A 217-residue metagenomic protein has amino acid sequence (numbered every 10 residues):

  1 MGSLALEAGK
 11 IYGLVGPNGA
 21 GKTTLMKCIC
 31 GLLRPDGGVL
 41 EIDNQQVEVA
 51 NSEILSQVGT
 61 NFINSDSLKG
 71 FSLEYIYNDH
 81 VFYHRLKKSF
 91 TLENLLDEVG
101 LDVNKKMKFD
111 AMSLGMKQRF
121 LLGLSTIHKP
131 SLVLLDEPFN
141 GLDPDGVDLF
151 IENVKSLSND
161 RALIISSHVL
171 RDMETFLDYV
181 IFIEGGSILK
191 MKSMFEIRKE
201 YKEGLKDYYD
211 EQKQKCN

Functional and structural regions predicted by a protein language model:
Y12-P17: The feature captures the beta-strand-to-loop junction immediately N-terminal to the Walker
C30: Helix-to-loop junction immediately C-terminal to a conserved catalytic motif
G38-V49, E53-I54: Conserved ABC transporter NBD signature motif
K69-R85: Q-loop/switch helix immediately C-terminal to the Walker
N78, S89-N104: Conserved ABC ATPase "signature" region
V133-E137, L142: Catalytic Walker B motif of ABC-type/P-loop ATPase nucleotide-binding domains
